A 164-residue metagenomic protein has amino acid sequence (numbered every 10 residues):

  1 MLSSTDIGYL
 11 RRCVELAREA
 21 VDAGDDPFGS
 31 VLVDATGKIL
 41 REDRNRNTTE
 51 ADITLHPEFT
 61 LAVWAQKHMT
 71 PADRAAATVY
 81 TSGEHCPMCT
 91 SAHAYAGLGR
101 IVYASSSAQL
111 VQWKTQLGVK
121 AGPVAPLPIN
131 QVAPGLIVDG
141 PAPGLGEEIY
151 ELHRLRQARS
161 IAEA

Functional and structural regions predicted by a protein language model:
M1-E19, H85, A94-A164: Zinc-dependent deaminase
C13, A17-A20, S30, R41 (+2 more regions): Small-residue (primarily alanine) positions within well-ordered alpha-helices, especially packing/interaction faces
A23-P27: Short, flexible loop/turn motifs enriched in small residues
F28-D34: Short beta-strand scaffold segments in enzyme catalytic cores
L40-N47: Short beta->alpha transition motifs characteristic of CBS
T49-F59, W64: A short, polar/charged loop-to-alpha-helix boundary motif
A62-R100: Helix-adjacent hinge/juxtasegments
